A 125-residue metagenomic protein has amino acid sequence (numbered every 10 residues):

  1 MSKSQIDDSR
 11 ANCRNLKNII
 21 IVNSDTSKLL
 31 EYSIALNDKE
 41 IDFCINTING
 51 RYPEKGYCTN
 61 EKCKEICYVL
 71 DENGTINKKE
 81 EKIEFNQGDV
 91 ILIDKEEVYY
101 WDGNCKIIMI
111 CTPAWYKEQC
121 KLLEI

Functional and structural regions predicted by a protein language model:
M1-G50, E54-Y57, L123-I125: A short, N-terminal "cap"/entry segment at the start of jelly-roll beta-barrel domains of the cupin/DSBH fold
S24, D38-E40, E61, F85 (+1 more regions): A generic fold-level signal
N37, N77-E81, N104: Short strand-coil-strand connectors
C44-N46, C67, I108: Conserved hydrophobic/aromatic positions in well-ordered beta-strands
T59-I76: Short, conserved beta-strand element in jelly-roll/cupin
I76-K78, M109-I110: Short hydrophobic/aromatic-rich beta-strand segments that constitute the beta-sheet cores of beta-sandwich/beta-barrel
K79-E96: Short acidic-glycine-tyrosine-enriched beta hairpin
K95-C120: Ligand-binding loop in jelly-roll beta-barrel domains
